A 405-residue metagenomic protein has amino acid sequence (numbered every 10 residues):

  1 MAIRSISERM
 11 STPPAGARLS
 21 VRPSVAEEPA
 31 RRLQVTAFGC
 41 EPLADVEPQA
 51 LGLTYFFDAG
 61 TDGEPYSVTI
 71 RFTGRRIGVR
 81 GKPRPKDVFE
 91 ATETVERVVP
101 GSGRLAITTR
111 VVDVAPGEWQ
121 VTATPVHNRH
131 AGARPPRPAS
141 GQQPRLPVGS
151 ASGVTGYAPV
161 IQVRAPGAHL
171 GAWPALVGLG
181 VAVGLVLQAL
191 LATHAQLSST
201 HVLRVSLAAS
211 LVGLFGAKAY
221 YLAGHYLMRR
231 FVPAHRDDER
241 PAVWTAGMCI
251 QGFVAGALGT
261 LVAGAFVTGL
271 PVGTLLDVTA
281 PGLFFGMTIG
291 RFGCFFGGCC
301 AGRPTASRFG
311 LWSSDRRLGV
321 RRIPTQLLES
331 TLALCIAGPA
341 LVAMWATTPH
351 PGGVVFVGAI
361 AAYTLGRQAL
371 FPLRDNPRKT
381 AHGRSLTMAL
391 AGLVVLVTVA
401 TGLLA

Functional and structural regions predicted by a protein language model:
A2-A405: Hydrophobic, membrane-interfacing alpha helices
